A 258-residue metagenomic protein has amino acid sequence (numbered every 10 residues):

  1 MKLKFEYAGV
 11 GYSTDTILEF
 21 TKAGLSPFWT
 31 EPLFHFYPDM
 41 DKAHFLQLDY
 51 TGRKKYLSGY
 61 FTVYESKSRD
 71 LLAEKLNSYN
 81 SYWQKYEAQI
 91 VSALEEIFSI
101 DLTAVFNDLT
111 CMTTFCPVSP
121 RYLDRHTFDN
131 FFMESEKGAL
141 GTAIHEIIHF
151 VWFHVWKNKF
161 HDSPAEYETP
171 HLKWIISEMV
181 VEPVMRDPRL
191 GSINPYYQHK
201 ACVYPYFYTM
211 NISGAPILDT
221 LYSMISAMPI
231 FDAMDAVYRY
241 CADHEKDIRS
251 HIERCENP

Functional and structural regions predicted by a protein language model:
M1-E74, S78-S81: N-terminal low-structure segments adjacent to metalloprotease catalytic domains across cellular compartments
Y7-G9, W83, F98, T113-V118 (+2 more regions): Short, flexible loop/turn elements at secondary-structure junctions
A8-G11, S163-I212: Post-HExxH zinc-binding segment in Zn-dependent metallohydrolases
F34, K200-P258: Pan-zinc metallopeptidase signature
T62-L123, D187-N194: Auxiliary, metal-adjacent structural segments of Zn-dependent hydrolase domains
F128-A143: Short pre-active-site segment immediately N-terminal to the catalytic Zn-binding motif
G141-K157: Active-site recognition of the HExxH zinc-binding catalytic motif
W152-E168: Short amphipathic alpha-helical segments and their helix-coil junctions
